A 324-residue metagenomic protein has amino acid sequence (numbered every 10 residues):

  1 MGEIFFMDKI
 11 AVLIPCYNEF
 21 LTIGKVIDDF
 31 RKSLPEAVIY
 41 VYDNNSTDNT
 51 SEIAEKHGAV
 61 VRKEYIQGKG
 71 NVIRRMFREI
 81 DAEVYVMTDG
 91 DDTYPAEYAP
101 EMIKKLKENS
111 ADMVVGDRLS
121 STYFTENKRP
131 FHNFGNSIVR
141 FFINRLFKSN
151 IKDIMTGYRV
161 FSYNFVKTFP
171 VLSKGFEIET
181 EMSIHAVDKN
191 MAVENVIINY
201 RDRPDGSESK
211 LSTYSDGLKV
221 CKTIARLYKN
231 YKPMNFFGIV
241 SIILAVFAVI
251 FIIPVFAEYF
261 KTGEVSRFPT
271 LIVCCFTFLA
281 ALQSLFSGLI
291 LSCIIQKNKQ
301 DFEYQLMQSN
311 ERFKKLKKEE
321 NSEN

Functional and structural regions predicted by a protein language model:
G2-F6, S173-K174, I178-N324: Hydrophobic helical membrane-anchoring modules
K9-A11, V38, E181: Cell-envelope/extracellular polymer assembly enzymes that use nucleotide-activated donors
N18-K32: Short, well-formed alpha-helical segments that are part of the catalytic scaffolds of diverse glycosyltransferases
E19-T22, S46, K69, P95: Donor nucleotide-sugar binding loop of glycosyltransferases
D43-S51: A conserved acidic beta->alpha catalytic loop
Y65-E79, A96-F176, T180, D202-L218: Acceptor/aglycone-binding surface of glycosyltransferases and processive sugar-polymer synthases
Y85: Short aromatic/hydrophobic "clamp" motif used to bind/position activated sugar donors
D89-T93: The conserved acidic donor/metal-binding loop of glycosyltransferases
